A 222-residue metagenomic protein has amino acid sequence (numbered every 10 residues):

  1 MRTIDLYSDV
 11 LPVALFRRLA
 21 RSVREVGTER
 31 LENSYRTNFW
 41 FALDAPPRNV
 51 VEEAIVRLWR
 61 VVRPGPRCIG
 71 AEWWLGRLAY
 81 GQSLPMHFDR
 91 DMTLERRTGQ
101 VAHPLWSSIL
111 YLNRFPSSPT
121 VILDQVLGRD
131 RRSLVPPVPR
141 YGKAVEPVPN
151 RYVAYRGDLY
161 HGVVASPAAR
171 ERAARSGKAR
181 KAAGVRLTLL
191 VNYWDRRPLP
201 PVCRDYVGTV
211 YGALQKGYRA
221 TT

Functional and structural regions predicted by a protein language model:
M1-W74, G81-S83, V207-G208: Non-heme Fe(II)/2-oxoglutarate
R67-A71, R77-L214: Catalytic core of non-heme Fe(II) oxygenases with the double-stranded beta-helix
A220-T222: Eukaryotic intrinsically disordered, low-complexity regulatory regions
